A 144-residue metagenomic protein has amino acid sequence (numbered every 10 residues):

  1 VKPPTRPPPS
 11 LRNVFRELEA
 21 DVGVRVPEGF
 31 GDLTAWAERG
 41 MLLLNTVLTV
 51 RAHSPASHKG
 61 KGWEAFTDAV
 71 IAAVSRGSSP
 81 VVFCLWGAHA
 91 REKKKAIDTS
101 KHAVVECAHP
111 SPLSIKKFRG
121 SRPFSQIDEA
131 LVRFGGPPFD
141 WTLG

Functional and structural regions predicted by a protein language model:
V1-L85, A90-E92, I97-E106, P110-I115 (+3 more regions): A polyanion-binding, active-site-adjacent surface
